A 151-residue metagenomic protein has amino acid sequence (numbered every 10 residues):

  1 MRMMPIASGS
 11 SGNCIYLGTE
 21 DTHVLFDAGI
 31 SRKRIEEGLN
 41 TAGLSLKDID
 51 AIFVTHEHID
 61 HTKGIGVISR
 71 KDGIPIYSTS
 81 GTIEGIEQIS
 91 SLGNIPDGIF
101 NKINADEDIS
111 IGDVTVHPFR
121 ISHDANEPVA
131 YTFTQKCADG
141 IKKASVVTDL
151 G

Functional and structural regions predicted by a protein language model:
M1-A42, P128-D149: Conserved beta-strand hairpin/beta-sheet module of binuclear metal-dependent hydrolase folds, prominently
M4-C14, H56-H61, V116-P118: Structured catalytic core of nucleotide-sugar glycosyltransferases
A7, A51, F100-N104: Beta-strand->loop->alpha-helix junctions that form or flank phosphate-binding loops in nucleotide-handling enzymes
A7, Y16, G43, G66 (+2 more regions): Short secondary-structure boundary/capping segments
S11, S31, H58, T82 (+1 more regions): A generic "binding-loop/recognition-motif" signal
R32-S78: Active-site metal-binding motif and surrounding structural segment of the metallo-beta-lactamase
F53, H117, V146: Conserved Rossmann-like nucleotide-binding pocket used by diverse enzymes that bind dinucleotide cofactors
S80-I141: Metallo-beta-lactamase
